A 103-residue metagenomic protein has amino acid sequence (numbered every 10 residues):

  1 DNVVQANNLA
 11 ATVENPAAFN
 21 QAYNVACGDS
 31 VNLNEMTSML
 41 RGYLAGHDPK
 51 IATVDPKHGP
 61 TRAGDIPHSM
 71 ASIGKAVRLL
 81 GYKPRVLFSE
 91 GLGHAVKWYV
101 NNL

Functional and structural regions predicted by a protein language model:
D1-L103: C-terminal substrate-binding subdomain of Rossmann-fold SDR/epimerase-dehydratase oxidoreductases
